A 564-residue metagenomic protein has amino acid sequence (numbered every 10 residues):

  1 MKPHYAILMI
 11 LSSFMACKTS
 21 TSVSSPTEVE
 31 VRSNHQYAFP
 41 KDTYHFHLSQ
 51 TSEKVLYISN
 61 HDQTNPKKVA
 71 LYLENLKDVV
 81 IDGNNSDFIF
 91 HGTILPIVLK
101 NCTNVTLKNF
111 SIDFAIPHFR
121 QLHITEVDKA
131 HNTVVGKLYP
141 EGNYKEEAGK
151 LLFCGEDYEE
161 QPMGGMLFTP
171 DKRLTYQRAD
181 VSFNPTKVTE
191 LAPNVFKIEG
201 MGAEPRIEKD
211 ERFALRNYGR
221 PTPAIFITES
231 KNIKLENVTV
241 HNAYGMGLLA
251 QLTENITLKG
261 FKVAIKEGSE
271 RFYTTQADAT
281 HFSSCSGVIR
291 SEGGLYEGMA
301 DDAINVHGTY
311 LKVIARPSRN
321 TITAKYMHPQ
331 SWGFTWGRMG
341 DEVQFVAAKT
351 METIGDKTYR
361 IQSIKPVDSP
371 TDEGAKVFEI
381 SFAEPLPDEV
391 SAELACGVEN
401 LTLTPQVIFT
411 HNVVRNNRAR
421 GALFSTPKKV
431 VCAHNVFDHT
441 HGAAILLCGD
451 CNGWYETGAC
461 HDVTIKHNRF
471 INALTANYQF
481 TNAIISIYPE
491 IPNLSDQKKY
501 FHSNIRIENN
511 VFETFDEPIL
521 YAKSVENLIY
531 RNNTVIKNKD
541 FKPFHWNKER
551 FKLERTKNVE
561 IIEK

Functional and structural regions predicted by a protein language model:
M1-T27: Bacterial Sec-dependent N-terminal signal peptides
P26-K564: Extracellular parallel beta-helix/beta-solenoid repeat domains
